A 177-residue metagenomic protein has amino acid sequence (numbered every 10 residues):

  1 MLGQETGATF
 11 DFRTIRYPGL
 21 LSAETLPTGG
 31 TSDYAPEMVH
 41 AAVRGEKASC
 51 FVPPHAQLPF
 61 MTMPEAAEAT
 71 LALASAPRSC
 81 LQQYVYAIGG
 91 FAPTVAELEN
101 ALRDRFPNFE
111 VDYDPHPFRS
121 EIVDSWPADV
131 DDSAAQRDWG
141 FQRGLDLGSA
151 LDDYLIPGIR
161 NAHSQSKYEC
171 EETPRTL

Functional and structural regions predicted by a protein language model:
M1-L2, Y34, L98, L102: Hydrophobic alpha-helix immediately C-terminal to the catalytic Tyr-X-X-X-Lys motif of short-chain
M1-R13, V43: Active-site Tyr-X1-5-Lys
Q4, G19-S22, R137: Active-site micro-motifs of SAM-dependent methyltransferase domains
A8, S22-P36, M63-P64, L73-V85: Glycine/proline-rich active-site loop of Rossmann-fold NAD(P)-dependent oxidoreductases
R13-I15, Y86: Hydrophobic/aromatic beta-strand patches that form the interior of the parallel beta-sheet core in alpha/beta enzyme
R16-T28, E37-M61: A conserved pocket-lining segment of Rossmann-fold NAD(P)-dependent short-chain dehydrogenase/reductase
E46, F51-P53, P59-L177: C-terminal substrate-binding subdomain of Rossmann-fold SDR/epimerase-dehydratase oxidoreductases
